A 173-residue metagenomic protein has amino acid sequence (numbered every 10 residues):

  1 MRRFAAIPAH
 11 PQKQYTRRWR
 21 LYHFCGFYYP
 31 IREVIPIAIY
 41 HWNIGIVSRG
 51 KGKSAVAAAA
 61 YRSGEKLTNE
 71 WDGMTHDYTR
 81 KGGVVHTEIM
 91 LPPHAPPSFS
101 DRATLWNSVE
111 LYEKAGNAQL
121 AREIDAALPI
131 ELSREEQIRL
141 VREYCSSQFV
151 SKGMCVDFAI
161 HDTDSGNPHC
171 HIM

Functional and structural regions predicted by a protein language model:
R3-P11, T16: N-terminal polybasic/positive-inside topogenic patches
Y15, R20-M173: N-terminal nicking endonuclease/strand-transfer module with a His-rich metal-binding environment and a catalytic Tyr
